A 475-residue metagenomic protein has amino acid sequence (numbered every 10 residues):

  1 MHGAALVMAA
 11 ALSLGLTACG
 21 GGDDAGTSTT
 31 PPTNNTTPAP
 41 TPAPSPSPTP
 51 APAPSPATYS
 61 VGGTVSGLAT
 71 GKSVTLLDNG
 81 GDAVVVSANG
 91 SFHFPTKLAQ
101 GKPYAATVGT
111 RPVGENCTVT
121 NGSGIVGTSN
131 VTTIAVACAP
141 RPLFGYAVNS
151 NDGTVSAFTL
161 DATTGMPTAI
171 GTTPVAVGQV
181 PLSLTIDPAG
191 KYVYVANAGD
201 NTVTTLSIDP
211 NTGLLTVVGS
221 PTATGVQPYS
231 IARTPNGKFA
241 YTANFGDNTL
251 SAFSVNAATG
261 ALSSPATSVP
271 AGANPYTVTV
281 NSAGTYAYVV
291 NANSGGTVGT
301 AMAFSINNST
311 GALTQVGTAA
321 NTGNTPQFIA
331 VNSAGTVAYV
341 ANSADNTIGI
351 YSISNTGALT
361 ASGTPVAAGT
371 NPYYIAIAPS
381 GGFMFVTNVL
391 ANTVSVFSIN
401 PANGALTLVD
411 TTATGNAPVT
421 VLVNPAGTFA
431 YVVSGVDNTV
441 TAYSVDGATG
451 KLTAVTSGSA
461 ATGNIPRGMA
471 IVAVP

Functional and structural regions predicted by a protein language model:
L6, A10-G62, A139-P142: Bacterial Sec-dependent N-terminal signal peptides
T37-A51, P140-P475: Predominantly soluble domains enriched in secretory-pathway, periplasmic, or organellar proteins
P56-T58, G63, V108-G109, I125-R141: Conserved "repeat-terminator" motif of extracellular CCP/Sushi domains
G62-S73, S150: Structural motif
T64, S91-V126: Surface-exposed interfaces of beta-sheet-rich extracellular modules
T70-T75, K102-Y104: Short beta-strand/loop motifs in extracellular/secreted proteins, especially within beta-sandwich accessory domains
D78-A83, R111-V113: Change "in extracellular beta-sheet-rich domains … of secreted and cell-surface proteins" to "in beta-sheet-rich domains
G81-S91: Short, acidic Ser/Thr/Gly-rich low-complexity loop/linker segments typical of extracellular and cell-surface proteins
